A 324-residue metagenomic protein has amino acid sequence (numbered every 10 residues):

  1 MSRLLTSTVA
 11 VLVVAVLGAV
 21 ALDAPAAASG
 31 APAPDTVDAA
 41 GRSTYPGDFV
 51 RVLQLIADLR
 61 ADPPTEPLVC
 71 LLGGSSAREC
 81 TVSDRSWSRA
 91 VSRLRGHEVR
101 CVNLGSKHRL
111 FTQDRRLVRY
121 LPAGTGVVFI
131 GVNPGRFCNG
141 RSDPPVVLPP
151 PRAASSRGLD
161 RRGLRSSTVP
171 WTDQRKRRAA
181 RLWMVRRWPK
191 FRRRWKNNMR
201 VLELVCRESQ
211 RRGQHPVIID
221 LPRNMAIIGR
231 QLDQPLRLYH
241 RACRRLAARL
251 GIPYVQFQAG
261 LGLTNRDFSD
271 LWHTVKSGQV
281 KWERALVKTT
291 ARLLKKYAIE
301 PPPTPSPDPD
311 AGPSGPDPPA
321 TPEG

Functional and structural regions predicted by a protein language model:
T6-P25: Hydrophobic membrane-insertion alpha-helices, especially the h-region of bacterial N-terminal signal peptides
A26-G96: Membrane/wall-proximal cationic-aromatic binding patches
E66, L71-P150: Membrane-embedded segments
G73-E79, N103-K107, W188-W195, I228-Q234 (+1 more regions): Second-shell loop/turn segments in exported
S86, R116, A154, L159 (+6 more regions): Extracytoplasmic/secreted proteins, especially bacterial periplasmic and envelope-associated proteins
V127-V217, S306-D308, G312-P316: Secreted/periplasmic serine-hydrolase-like ester/acetyl group-modifying domain
R223-F257: Substrate-gating cap/lid alpha-helix
F268-P318, P322-E323: Histidine-centered active-site loop/cap adjacent to the catalytic His in serine esterases/O-acetyl transfer systems
